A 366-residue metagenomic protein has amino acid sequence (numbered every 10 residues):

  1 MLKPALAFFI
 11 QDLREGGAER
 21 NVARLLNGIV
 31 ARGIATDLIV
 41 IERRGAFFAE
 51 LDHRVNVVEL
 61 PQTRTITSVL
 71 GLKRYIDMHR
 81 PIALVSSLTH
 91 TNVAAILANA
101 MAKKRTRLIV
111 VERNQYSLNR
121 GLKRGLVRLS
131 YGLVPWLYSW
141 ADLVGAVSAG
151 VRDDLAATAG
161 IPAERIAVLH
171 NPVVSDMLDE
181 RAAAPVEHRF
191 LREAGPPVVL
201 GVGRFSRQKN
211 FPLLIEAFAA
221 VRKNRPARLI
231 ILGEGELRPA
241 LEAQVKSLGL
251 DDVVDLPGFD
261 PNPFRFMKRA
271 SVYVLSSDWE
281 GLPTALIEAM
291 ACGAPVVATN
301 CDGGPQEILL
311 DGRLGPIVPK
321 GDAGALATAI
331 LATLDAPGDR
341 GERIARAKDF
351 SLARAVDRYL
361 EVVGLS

Functional and structural regions predicted by a protein language model:
L2-S366: Membrane-interface segments of envelope glycosyltransferases acting on lipid-linked substrates or membrane lipids
